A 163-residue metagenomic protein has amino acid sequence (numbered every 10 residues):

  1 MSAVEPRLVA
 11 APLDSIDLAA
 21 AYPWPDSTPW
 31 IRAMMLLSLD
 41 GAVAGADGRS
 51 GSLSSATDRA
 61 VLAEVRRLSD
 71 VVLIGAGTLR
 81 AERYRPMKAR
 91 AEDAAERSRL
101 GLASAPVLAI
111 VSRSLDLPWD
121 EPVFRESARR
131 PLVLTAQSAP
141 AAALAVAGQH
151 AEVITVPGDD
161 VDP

Functional and structural regions predicted by a protein language model:
S2-L39, V43-P163: Active-site ligand-binding patch in enzyme domains
